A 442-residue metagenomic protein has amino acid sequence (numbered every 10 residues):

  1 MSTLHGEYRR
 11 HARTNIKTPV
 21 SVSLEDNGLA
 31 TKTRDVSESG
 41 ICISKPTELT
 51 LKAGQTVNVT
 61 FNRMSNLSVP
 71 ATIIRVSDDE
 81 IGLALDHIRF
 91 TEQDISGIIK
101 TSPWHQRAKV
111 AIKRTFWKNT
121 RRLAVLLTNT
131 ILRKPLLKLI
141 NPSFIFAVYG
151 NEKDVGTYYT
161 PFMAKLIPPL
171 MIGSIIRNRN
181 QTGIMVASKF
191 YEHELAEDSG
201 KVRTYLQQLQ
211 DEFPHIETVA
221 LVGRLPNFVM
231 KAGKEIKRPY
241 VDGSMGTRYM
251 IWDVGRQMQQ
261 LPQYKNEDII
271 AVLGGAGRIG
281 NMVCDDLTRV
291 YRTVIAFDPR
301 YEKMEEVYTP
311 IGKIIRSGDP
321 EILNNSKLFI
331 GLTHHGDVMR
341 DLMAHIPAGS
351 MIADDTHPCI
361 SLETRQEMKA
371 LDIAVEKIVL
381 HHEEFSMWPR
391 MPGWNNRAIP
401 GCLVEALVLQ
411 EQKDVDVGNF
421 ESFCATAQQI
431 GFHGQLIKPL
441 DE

Functional and structural regions predicted by a protein language model:
M1-W117: Structured alpha-helical
Q106-K234, I399-E405, A425-I437, D441-E442: N-terminal ligand-binding/catalytic initiation module
L139, H357-C359, E363-E442: Adenosine-phosphate binding glycine-rich loop
L221-V229, S244-Y249, G274-N281, R300-E302: Gly/Ser/Thr-rich loops at beta-strand to alpha-helix junctions that form or flank small-molecule/cofactor-binding
P226-K231, Y301-V307, C359-E363: Short, charged/polar "capping" segments at the starts of alpha-helices and the immediately preceding loops
P239-Q257: A glycine-rich, Thr/Ser-enriched phosphate-binding loop motif common to dinucleotide/cofactor-binding enzymes
R256, Q260-T333: Glycine-rich phosphate/diphosphate-binding loop of Rossmann-like nucleotide-binding domains
G312-S386: Rossmann-like adenosine-cofactor binding region
